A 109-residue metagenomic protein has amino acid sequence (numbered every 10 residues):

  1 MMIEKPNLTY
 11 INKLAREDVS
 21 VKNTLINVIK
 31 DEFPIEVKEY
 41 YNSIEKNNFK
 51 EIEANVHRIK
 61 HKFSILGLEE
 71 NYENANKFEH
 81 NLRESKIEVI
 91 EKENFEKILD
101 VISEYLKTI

Functional and structural regions predicted by a protein language model:
M1-L8, K22-D31, K62-K77, N81-I109: Amphipathic, coiled-coil-like alpha-helical segments
L8, E36-K38, V56, A75: Residue-level signal for cytosolic alpha-helical hairpin/rod architecture
N12-N23, A54: Short, charged, low-complexity loops and linkers
E45-K46, E84: Charged, alpha-helical scaffolding/interaction elements associated with membrane systems
I59: An anion-binding catalytic pocket shared by soluble metabolic enzymes
